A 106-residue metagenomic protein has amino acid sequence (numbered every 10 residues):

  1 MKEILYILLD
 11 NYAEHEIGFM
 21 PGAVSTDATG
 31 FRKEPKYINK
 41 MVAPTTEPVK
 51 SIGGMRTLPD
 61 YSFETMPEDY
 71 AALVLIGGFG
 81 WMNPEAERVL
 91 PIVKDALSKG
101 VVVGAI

Functional and structural regions predicted by a protein language model:
M1-K99: Extended, subdomain-level signal for the structured scaffold at the beginning of enzyme domains
